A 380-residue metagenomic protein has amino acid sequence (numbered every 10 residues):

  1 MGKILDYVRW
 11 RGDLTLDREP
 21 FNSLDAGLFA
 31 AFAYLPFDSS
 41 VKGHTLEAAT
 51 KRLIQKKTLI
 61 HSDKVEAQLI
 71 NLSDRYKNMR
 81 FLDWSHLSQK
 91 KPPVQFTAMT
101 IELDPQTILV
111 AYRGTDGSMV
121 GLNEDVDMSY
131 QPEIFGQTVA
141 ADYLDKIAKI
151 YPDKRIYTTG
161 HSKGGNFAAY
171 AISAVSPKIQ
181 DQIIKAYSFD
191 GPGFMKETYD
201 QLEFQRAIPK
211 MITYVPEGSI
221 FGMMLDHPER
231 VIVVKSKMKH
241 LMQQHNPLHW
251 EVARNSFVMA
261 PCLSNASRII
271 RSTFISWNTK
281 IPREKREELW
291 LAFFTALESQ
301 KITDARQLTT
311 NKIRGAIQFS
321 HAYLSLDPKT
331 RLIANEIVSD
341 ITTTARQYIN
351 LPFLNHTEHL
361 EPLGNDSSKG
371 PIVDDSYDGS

Functional and structural regions predicted by a protein language model:
G2-L24, L28-I108, Y112-R155, S176-S380: Alpha/beta hydrolase fold serine-hydrolase catalytic domain that processes acyl esters and thioesters
T159-G164, A168: Gly/Ala-rich beta-loop-alpha elbow adjacent to hydrolase catalytic centers
A168-P177: Short glycine-enriched nucleophile-adjacent loop and the immediately C-terminal alpha-helix near the catalytic center
